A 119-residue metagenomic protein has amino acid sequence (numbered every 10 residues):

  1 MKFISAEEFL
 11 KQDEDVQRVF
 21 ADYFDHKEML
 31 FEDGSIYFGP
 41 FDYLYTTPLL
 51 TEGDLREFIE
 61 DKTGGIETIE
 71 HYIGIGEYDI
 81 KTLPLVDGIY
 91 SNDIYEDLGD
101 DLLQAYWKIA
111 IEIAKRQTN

Functional and structural regions predicted by a protein language model:
M1-N119: Glycine-rich anion-binding surface patch
